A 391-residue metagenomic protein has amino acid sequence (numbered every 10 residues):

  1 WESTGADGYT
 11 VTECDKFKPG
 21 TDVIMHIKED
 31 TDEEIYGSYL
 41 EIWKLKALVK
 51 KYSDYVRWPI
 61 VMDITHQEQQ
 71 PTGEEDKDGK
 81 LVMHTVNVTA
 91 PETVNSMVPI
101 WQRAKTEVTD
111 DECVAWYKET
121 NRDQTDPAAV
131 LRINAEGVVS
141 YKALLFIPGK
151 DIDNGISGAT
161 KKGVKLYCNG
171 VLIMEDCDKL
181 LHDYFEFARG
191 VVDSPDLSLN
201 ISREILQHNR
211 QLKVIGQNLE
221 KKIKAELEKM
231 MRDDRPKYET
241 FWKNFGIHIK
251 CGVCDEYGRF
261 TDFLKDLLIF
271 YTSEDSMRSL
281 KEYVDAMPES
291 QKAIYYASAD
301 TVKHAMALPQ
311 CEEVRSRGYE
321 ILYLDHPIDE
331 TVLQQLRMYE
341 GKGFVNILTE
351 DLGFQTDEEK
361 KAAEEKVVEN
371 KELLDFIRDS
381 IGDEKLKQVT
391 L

Functional and structural regions predicted by a protein language model:
W1-L391: Conserved GHKL (Bergerat-fold) ATPase module
